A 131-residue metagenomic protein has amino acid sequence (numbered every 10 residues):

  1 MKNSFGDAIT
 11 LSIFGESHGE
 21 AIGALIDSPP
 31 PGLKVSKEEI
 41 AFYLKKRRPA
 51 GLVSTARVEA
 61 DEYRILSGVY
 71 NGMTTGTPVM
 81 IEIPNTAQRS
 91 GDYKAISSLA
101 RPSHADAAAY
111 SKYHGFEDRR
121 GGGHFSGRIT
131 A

Functional and structural regions predicted by a protein language model:
M1-I129: Generic N-terminal targeting/processing segments that precede catalytic cores or assembly contacts
